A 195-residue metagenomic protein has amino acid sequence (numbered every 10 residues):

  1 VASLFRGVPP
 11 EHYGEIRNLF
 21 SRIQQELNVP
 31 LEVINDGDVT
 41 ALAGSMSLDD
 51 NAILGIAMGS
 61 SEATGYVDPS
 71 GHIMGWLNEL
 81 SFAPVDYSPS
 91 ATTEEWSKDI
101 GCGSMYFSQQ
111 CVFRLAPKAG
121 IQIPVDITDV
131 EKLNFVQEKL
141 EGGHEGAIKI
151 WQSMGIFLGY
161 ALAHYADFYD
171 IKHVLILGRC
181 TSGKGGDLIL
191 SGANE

Functional and structural regions predicted by a protein language model:
V1-A52, G185-E195: Glycine-rich phosphate-binding loop and adjoining helix at the ATP-binding site of ATP-dependent phosphoryl-transfer
P9-E11, L42, M46-Q110, G185: Glycine-rich phosphate-binding loop of actin/hexokinase-like ATP-binding domains
I23, L115-A116, Y165: Broad structural signal for hydrophobic residues in well-ordered alpha-helices, predominantly aliphatic
D38, S61, T181: Catalytic metal-binding/acid-base residues of hydrolase active sites
L42-S45, G155, G159-A166: Generic structural signal for well-ordered alpha-helical scaffold segments
D99-F157, I171-L175, T181: A mobile "lid/hinge" subdomain adjacent to the ATP/sugar-phosphate binding pocket shared across diverse ATP-dependent
H164-Y165, Y169-E195: Glycine-rich phosphate-binding loops at beta-strand->alpha-helix junctions
